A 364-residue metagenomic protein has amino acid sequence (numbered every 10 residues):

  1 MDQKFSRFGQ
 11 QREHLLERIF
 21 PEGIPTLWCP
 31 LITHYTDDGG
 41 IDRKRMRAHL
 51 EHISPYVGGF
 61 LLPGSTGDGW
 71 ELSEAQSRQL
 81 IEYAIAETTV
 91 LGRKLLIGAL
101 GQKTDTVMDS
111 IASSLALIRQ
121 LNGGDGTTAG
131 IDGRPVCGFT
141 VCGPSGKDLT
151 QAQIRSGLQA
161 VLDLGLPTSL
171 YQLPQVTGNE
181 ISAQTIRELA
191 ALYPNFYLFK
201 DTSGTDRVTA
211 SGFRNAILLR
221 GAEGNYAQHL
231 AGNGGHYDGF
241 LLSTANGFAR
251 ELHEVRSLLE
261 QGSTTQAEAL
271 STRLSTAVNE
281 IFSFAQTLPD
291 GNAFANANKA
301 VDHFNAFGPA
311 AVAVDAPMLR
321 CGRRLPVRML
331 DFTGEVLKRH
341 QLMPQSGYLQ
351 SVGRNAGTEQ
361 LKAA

Functional and structural regions predicted by a protein language model:
M1-D2, E13, L198, A297: Generic N-terminal leader/processing signal
D2-G178, V314-R324, R328, L337-A363: Active-site beta->alpha loop and helix N-cap motifs at the rims of alpha/beta catalytic domains
I19-E22, G130-D132, L189, N233-G234 (+1 more regions): Short, conserved catalytic or adaptor-binding loops enriched in Gly and charged residues
I24-T26, F196, A295: A residue-level signal for beta-strand positions that form part of recognition/binding surfaces within mature
H49, L80, L189, A267-L270 (+1 more regions): A structural signal for short hydrophobic/aromatic patches embedded in well-ordered alpha helices
A160-S169, L173-G291: Catalytic alpha/beta core domains of metabolic enzymes, predominantly
L230-A364: Structured C-terminal cap/extension of enzyme domains
